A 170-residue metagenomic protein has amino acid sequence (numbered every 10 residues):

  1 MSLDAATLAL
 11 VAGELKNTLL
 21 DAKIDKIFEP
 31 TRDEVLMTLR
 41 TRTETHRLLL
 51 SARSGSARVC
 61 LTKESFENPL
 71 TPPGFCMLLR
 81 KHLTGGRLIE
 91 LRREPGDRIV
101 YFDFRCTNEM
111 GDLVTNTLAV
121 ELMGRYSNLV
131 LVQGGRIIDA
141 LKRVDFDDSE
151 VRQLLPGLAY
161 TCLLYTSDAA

Functional and structural regions predicted by a protein language model:
M1-L164: Acidic, proline/glycine-enriched N-terminal capping motif
Y165-A170: Conserved small/polar residues in nucleotide/adenosyl-binding loops
